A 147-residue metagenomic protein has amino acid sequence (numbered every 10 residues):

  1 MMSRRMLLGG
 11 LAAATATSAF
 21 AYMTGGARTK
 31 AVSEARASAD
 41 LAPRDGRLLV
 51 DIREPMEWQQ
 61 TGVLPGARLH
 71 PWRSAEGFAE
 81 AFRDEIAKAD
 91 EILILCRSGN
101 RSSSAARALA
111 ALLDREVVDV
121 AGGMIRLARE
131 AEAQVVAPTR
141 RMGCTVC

Functional and structural regions predicted by a protein language model:
M2-A42, R47, P55-E91, N100-C147: Rhodanese-like catalytic fold shared by cysteine-dependent sulfurtransferases and DSP/PTP-type phosphatases
L95: Short, surface-exposed ligand- or partner-binding patches at beta-edge/loop junctions that are enriched in aromatics
